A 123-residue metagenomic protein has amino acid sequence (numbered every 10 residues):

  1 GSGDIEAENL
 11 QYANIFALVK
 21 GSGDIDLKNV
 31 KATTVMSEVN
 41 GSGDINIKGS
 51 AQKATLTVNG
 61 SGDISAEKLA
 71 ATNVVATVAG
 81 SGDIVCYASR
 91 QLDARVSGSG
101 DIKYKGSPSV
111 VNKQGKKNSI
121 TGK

Functional and structural regions predicted by a protein language model:
G1-K123: Extended, compositionally simple hydrophobic/Ser/Thr-rich segments that build repetitive fibrous architectures
